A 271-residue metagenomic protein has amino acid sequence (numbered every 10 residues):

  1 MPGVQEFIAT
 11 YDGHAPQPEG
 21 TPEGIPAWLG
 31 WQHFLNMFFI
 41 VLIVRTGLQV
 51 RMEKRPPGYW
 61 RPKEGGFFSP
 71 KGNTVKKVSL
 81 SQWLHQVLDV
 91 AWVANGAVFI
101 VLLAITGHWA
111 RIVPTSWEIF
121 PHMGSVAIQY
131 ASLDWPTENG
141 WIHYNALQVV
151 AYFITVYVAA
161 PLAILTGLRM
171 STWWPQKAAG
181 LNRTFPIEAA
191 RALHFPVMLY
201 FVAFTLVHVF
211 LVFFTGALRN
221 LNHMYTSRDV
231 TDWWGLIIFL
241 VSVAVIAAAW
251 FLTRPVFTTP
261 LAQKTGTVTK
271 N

Functional and structural regions predicted by a protein language model:
M1-N271: Membrane-embedded alpha-helical bundles that constitute the cytochrome b-like, heme-associated redox core of multi-pass
